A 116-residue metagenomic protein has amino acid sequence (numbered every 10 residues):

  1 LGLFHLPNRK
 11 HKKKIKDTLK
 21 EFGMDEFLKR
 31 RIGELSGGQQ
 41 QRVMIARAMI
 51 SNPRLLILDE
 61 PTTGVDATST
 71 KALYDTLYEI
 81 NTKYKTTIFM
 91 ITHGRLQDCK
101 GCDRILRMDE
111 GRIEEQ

Functional and structural regions predicted by a protein language model:
P7-F27: Conserved ABC ATPase "signature" region
R31-L35, Q39: Conserved ABC ATPase signature
I45: Hydrophobic anchor residue at the start of the ABC signature
N52: Conserved catalytic motifs of ABC-family nucleotide-binding domains
L56-D59: Catalytic Walker B motif of ABC-type/P-loop ATPase nucleotide-binding domains
D66: ABC-family nucleotide-binding domains
T92-H93: H-loop/switch region of ABC-family ATPase nucleotide-binding domains
